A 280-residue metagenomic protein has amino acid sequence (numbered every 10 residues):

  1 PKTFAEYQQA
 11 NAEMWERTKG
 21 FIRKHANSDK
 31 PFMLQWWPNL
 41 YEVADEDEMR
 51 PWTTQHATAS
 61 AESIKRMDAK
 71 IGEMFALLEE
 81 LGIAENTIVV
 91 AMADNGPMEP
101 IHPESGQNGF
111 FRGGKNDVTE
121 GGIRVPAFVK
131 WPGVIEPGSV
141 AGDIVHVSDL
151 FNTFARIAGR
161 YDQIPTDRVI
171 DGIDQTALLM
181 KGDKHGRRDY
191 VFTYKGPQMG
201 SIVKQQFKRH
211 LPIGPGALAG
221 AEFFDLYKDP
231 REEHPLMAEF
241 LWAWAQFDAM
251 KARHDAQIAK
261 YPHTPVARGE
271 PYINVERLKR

Functional and structural regions predicted by a protein language model:
P1-A12, T54-R66: The substrate-binding groove and active-site-proximal loops of carbohydrate-active enzymes, especially glycoside
A12-E16, T58, K65-G72, V145-N152 (+5 more regions): A structural signal for well-ordered alpha-helical segments within the folded catalytic domains of diverse enzymes
T18-S63, M98-E99, S105-N108, A238: Active-site His/acidic residue clusters
N27-L34, I83-V89, I123-V125, G186-D189 (+1 more regions): Loop/turn elements at helix/coil->beta-strand transitions in domains of secreted/extracellular proteins
P31, W37, R66-P103: Metal-dependent active-site segment of extracytoplasmic phospho-/sulfohydrolases and closely related
L34-A44, A91-P97, D171-G172, V191-P197 (+1 more regions): Short, solvent-exposed turn/loop segments enriched in Gly/Ser/Thr/Pro and often Arg
T54, G72-L81, P100, Q107-H185 (+1 more regions): Substrate-binding rim/cap in mid-to-C-terminal beta-strand-loop elements of soluble/periplasmic
L150, M199, K204-R209, G214-E222 (+1 more regions): Long, internal low-complexity/basic segments
